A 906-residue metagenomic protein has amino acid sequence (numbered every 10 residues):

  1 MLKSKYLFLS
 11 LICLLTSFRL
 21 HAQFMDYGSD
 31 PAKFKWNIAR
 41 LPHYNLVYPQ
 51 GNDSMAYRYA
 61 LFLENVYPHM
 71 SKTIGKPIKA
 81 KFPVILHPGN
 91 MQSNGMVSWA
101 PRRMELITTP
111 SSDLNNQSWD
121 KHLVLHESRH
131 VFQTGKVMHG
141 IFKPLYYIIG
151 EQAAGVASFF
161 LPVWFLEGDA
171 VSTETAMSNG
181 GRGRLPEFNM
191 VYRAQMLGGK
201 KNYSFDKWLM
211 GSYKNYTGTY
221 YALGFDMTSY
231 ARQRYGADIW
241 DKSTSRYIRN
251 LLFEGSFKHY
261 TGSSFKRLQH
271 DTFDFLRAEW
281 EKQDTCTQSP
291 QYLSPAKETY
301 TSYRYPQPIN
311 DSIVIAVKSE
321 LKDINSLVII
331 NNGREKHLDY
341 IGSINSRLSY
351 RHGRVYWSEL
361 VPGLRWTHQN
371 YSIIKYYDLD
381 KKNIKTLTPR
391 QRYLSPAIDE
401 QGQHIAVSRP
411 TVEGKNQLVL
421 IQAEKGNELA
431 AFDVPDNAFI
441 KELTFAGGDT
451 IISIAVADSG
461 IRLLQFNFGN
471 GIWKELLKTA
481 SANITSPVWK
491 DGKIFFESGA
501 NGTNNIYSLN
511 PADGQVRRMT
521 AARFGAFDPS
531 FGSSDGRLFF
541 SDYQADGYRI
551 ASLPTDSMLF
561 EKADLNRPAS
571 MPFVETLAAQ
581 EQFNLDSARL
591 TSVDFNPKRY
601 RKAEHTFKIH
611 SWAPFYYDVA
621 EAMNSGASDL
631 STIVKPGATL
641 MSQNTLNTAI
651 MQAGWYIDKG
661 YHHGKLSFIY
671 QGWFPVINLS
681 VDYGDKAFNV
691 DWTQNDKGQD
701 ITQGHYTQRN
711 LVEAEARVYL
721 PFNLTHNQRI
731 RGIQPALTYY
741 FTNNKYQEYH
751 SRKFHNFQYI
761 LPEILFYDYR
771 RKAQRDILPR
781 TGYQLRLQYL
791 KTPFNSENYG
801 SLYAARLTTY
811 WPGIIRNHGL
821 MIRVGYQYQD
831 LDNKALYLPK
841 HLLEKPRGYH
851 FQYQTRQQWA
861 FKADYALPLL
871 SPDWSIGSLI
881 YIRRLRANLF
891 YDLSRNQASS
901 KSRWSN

Functional and structural regions predicted by a protein language model:
A22-V156, P162: Juxtacatalytic substrate-recognition/specificity segment
D26-P31, P101, N116-L123, V131 (+4 more regions): Acidic/His/Gly-enriched intrinsically disordered linker/tail segments that often contain short helix/coil "MoRF-like"
Y27-G28, K35-I38, N215-G218, K242-G353 (+2 more regions): Beta/coil-rich, acidic/histidine-enriched accessory regions frequently appended to metallopeptidases
G183, Y300, K318-S326, D339-N345 (+10 more regions): A flexible loop/linker signature enriched in serine peptidases of the S9 family
W240, P389-R390, A522, H605-K659 (+8 more regions): Transmembrane beta-strand segments that form the barrel wall of outer-membrane beta-barrel proteins
S289, T299, S498, S557-F674 (+2 more regions): Outer-membrane beta-barrel initiation region
Y376, S508, P636-N644, H662-Y683 (+6 more regions): Feature captures outer-membrane beta-barrel proteins of Gram-negative bacteria and organelles
V681, K686, W692-Q694, Q703-G704 (+2 more regions): C-terminal outer-membrane beta-barrel translocator/porin domains of Gram-negative envelope proteins and their
